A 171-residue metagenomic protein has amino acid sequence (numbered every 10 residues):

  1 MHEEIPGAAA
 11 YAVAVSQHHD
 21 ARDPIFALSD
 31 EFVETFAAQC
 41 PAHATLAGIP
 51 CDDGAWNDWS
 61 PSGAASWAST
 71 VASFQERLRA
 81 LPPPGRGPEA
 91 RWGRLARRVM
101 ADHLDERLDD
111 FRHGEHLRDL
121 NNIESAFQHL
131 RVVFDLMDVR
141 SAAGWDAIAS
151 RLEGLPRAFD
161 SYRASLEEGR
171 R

Functional and structural regions predicted by a protein language model:
H2-R171: Membrane-proximal, proline-rich intrinsically disordered regions
